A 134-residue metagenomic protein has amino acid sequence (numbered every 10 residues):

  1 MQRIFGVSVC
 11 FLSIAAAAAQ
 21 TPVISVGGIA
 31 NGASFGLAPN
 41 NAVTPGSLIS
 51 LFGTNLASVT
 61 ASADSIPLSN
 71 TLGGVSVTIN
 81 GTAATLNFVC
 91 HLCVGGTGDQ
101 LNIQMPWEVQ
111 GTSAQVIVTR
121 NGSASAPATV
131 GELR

Functional and structural regions predicted by a protein language model:
M1-I4: Positively charged n-region of N-terminal signal peptides that target proteins for export
G6-A15: Bacterial N-terminal signal peptides
A19-R134: A sequence-level detector for low-complexity, Ser/Thr- and acidic-rich stretches
